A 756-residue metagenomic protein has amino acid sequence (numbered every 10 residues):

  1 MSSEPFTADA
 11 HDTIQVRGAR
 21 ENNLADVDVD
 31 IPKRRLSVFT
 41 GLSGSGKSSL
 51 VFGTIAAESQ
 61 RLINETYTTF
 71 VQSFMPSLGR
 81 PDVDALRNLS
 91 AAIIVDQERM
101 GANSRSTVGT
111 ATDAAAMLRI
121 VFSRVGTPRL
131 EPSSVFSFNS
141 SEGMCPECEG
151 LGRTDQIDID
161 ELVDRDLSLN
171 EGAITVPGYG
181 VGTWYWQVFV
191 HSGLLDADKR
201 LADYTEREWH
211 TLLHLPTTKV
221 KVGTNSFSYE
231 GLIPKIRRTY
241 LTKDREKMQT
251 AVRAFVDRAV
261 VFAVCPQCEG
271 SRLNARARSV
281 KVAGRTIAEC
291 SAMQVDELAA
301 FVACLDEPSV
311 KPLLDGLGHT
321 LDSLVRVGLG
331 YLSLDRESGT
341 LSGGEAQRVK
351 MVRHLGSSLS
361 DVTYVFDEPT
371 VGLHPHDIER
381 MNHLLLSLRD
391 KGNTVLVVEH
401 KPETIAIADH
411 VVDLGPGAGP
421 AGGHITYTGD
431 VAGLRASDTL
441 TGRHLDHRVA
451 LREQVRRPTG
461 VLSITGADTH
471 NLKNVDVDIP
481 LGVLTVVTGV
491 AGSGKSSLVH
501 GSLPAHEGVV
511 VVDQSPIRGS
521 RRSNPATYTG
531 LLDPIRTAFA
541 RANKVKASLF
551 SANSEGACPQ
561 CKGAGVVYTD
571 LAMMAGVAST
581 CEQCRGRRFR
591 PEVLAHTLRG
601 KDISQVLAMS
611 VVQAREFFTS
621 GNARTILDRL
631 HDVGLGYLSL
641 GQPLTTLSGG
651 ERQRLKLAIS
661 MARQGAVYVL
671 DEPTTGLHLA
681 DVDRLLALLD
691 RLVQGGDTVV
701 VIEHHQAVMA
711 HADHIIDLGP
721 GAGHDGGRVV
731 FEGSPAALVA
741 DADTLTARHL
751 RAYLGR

Functional and structural regions predicted by a protein language model:
M1-R756: Conserved phosphate-binding elements of NTP-dependent enzyme cores
